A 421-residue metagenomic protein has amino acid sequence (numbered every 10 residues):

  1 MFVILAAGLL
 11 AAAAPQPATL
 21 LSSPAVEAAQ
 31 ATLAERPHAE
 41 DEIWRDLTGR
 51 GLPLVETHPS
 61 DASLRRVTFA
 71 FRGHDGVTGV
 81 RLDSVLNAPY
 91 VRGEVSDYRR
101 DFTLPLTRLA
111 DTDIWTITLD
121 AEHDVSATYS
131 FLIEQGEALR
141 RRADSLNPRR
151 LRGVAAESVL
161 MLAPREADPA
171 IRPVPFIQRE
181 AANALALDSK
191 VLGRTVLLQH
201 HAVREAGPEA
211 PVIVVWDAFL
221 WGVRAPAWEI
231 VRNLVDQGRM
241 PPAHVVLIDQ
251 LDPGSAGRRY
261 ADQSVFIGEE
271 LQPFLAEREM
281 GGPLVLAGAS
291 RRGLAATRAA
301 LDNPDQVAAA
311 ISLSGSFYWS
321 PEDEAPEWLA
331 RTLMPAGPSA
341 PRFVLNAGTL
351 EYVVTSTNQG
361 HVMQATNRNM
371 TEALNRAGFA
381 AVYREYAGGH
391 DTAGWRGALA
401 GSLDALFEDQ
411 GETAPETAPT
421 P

Functional and structural regions predicted by a protein language model:
P59-D124, L132-A167, K190: Aromatic-rich carbohydrate-binding modules that target alpha-glucans
D120, F176, D188-L192, L197-E209: Short beta-strand-to-loop junctions in surface cap/lid or active-site-entrance loops
P208-F219: Short beta-strand element of the alpha/beta-hydrolase
R224-H244: Short amphipathic alpha-helix adjacent to the substrate-entry channel of hydrolases
P226, G282-P338: Primarily recognizes the serine-hydrolase "nucleophile elbow" in alpha/beta-hydrolase and SGNH/GDSL folds
D252, Y386-T392: Histidine-bearing beta->alpha loop at or near hydrolase active sites
G257-R278: Alpha/beta-hydrolase active-site loop
S320-G378, V382-R384: The feature captures the conserved acid-bearing segment of alpha/beta-hydrolase catalytic domains
